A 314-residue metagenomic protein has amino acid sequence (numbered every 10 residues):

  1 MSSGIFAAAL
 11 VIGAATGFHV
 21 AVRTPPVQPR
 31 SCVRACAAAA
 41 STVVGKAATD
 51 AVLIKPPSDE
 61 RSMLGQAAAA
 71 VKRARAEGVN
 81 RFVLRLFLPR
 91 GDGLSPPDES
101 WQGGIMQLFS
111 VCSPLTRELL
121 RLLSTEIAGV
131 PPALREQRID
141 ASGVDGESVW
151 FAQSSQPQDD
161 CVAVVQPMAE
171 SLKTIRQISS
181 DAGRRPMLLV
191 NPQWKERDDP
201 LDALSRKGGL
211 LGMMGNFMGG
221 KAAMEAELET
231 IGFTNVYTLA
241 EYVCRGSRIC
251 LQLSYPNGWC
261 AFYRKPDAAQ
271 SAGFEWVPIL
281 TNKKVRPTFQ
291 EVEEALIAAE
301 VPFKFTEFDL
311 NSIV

Functional and structural regions predicted by a protein language model:
M1-C32: N-terminal chloroplast transit peptides
A9, A21, R30, A268-A269 (+2 more regions): Long terminal accessory regions outside catalytic cores
A15, L88-R90, R264-D267: Short, flexible beta-strand-to-coil junctions
G17-F18, R30-A47: N-terminal mitochondrial targeting presequences
A40-T174, S180-R185, R197, A203-L204 (+1 more regions): Positively charged, amphipathic N-terminal segments that serve as targeting/anchoring signals
P167, Q193-E196, P200, Y263-P266 (+2 more regions): Domain-level detector for long C-terminal conserved domains
V190-P192, M213: Generic beta-sheet signal
D199, A203-A295: A conserved mid-domain beta-alpha-beta active-site/ligand-binding segment of alpha/beta enzyme cores
